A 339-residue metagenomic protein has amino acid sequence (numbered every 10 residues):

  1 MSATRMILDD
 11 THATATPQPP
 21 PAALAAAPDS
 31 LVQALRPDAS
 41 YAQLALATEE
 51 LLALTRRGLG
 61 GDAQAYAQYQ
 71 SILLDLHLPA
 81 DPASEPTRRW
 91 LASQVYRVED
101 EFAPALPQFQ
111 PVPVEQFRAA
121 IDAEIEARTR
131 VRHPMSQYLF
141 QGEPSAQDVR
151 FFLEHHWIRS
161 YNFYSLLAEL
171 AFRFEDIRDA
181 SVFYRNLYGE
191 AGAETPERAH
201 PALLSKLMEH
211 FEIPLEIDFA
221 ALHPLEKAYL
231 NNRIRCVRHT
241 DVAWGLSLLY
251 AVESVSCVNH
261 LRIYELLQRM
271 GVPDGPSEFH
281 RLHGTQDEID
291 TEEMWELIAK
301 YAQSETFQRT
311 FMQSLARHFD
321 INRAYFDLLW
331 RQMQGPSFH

Functional and structural regions predicted by a protein language model:
S2-H339: Non-heme di-metal
